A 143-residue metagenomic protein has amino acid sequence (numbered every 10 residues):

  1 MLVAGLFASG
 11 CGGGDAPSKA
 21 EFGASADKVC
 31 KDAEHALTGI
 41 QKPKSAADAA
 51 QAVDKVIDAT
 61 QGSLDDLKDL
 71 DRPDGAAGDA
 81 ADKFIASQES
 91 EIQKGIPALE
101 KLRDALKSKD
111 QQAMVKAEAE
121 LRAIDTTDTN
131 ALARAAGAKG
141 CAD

Functional and structural regions predicted by a protein language model:
M1-V3: Sec-dependent N-terminal signal peptides
F7-G10: C-terminal motif of bacterial Sec signal peptides marking the signal peptidase cleavage site
G12-G14: Bacterial signal peptide processing site
E21-S108, Q112-C141: Alpha-helical segments in soluble extracytoplasmic regions
